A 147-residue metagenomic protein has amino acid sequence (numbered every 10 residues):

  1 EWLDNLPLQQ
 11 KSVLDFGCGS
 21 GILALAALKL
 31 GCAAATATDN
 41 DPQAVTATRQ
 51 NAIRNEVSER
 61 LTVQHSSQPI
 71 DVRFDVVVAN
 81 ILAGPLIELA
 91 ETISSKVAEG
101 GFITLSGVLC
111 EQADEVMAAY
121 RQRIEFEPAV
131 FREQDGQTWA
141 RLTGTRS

Functional and structural regions predicted by a protein language model:
E1-S66: Conserved SAM/SAH cofactor-binding pocket of Class I
Q43-A47, P85, Q112: Conserved short alpha-helix immediately C-terminal to the canonical SAM/SAH-binding motif I of Rossmann-like
T48, L82, Y120: Residue-level signal for inorganic ion chemistry
Q68-V77: A short acidic, Gly/Pro-enriched loop at the edge of an enzyme's catalytic core that lines a small-molecule cofactor
V76-E88: A short SAM/SAH-binding and catalytic strip from SAM-dependent methyltransferases
A79, L105-V108: Glycine-rich beta-strand-to-loop/alpha-helix junction loops that act as flexible
I87-F102: A short glycine-rich, Lys/Arg-flanked "PGG" loop and its adjoining helix->strand segment in the class I
L109-S147: Active-site capping/gating segments
